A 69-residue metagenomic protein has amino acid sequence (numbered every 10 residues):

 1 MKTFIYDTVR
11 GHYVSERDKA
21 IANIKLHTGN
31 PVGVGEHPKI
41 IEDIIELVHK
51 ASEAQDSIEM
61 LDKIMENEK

Functional and structural regions predicted by a protein language model:
M1-K69: Extended, charge-rich alpha-helical interface modules
